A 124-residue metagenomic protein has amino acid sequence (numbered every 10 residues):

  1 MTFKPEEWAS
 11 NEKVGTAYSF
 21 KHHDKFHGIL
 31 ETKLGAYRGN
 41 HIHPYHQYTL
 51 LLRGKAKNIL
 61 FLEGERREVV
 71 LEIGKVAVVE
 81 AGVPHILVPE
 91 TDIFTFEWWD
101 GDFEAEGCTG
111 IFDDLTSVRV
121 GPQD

Functional and structural regions predicted by a protein language model:
M1-I29, G39-N40, V120-D124: A short, N-terminal "cap"/entry segment at the start of jelly-roll beta-barrel domains of the cupin/DSBH fold
F20-K25, L34-L50, G64-E65: A short beta-loop-beta micro-motif enriched in histidine and acidic residues
G28, Y37-R38, G54-L60, V76: Short beta-strand segments in beta-sandwich/barrel cores
I29, Y48, I86: Short, surface-exposed charged micro-motifs
R38-N40, N58-I59, V79, P84-E90 (+1 more regions): Short beta-strand His + acidic residue motifs that chelate non-heme Fe in jelly-roll/DSBH and cupin folds
L52-R53, T91: A cytosolic small-molecule/anion-sensing beta-strand core signal
E63-A81: Short acidic-glycine-tyrosine-enriched beta hairpin
I86-D124: Double-stranded beta-helix
